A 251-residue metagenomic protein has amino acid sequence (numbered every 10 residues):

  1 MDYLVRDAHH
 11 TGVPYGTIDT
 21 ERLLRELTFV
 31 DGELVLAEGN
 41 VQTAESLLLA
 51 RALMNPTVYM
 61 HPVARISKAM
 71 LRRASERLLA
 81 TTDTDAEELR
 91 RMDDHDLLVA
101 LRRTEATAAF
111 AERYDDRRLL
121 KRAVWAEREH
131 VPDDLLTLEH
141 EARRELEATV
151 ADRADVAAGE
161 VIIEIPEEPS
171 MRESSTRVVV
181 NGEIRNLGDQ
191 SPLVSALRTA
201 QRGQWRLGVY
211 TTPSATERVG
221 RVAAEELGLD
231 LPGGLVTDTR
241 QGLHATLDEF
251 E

Functional and structural regions predicted by a protein language model:
D2-E251: Histidine-centered, transition-metal-coordinating active-site segments
